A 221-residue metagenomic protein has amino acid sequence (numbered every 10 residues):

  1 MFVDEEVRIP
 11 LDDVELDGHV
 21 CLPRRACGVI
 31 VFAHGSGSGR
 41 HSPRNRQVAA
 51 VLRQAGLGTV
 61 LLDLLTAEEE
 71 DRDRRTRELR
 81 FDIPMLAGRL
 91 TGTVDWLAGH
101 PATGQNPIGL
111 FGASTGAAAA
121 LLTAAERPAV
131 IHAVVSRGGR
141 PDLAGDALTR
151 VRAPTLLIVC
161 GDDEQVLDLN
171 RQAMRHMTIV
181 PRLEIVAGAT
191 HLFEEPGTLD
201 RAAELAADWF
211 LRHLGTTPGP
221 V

Functional and structural regions predicted by a protein language model:
E6-N106, L192-G197, R201: Serine-hydrolase catalytic machinery in alpha/beta-hydrolase-like enzymes
G109-G112, R137: Short beta-strand immediately N-terminal to the catalytic nucleophile in serine-hydrolase-like folds
G112-A120: Gly/Ala-rich beta-loop-alpha elbow adjacent to hydrolase catalytic centers
A129-P141: A conserved short beta-strand
V151, L157-V159: Short beta-strand/loop motif that positions the catalytic acidic residue of the alpha/beta-hydrolase fold
E164-N170: Conserved alpha/beta-hydrolase "acid-adjacent" motif
M177-L192: Catalytic histidine neighborhood in serine/cysteine hydrolases with alpha/beta-hydrolase-type architecture
A189-L192, G197-V221: Catalytic active-site module of serine/aspartate enzymes centered on a nucleophile-bearing elbow/loop
